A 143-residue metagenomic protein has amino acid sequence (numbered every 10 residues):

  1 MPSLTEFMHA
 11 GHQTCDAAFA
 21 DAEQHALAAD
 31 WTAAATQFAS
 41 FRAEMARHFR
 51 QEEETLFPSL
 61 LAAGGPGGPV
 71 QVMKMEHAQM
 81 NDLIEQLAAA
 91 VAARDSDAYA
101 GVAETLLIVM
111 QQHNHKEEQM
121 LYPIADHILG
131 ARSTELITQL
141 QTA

Functional and structural regions predicted by a protein language model:
M1-A143: Small-residue-biased structural context
